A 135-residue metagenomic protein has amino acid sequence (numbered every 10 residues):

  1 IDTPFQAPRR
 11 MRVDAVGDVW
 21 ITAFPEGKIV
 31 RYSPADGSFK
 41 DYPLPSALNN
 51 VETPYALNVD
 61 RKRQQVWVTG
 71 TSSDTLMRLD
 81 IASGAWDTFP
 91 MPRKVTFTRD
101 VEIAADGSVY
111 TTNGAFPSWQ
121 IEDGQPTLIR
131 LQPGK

Functional and structural regions predicted by a protein language model:
I1-T3, K40-S46, D87-M91: Beta-propeller fold detector
T3-D18, A47-R63, K94-D106: Beta-rich, blade/repeat-based domains predominating in secreted/periplasmic proteins but also intracellular
V13-D14, A23, S33, V59-D60 (+4 more regions): Residue-level signal for WD-repeat beta-propeller blades
V16, P25-E26, D36, R63 (+4 more regions): Surface-exposed loop/turn positions within WD40 beta-propeller blades
V19-P25, D60, V66-S72, V109-F116 (+1 more regions): Conserved beta-strand positions in repeat-built beta-propeller and related beta-rich domains
G27-R31, D74-M77, G124-I129: A short loop-to-beta-strand structural motif that recurs across blades of beta-propeller domains
S33-G37, D80-G84, Q132-K135: Short loop/turn segments that connect beta-strands within beta-propeller blades
T98-K135: Blade-level signature of beta-propeller repeat domains, shared across WD40, Kelch, NHL, RCC1 and BNR/Asp-box propellers
